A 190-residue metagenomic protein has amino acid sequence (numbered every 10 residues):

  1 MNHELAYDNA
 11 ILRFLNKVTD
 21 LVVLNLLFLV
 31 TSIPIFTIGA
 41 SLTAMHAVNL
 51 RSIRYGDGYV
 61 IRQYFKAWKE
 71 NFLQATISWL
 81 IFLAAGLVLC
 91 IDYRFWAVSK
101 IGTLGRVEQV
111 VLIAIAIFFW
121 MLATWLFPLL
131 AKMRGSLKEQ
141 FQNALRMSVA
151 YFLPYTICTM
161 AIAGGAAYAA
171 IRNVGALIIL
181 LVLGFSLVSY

Functional and structural regions predicted by a protein language model:
M1-L112, F119-Y190: Helix-coil boundary and N-terminal low-complexity module in membrane systems
